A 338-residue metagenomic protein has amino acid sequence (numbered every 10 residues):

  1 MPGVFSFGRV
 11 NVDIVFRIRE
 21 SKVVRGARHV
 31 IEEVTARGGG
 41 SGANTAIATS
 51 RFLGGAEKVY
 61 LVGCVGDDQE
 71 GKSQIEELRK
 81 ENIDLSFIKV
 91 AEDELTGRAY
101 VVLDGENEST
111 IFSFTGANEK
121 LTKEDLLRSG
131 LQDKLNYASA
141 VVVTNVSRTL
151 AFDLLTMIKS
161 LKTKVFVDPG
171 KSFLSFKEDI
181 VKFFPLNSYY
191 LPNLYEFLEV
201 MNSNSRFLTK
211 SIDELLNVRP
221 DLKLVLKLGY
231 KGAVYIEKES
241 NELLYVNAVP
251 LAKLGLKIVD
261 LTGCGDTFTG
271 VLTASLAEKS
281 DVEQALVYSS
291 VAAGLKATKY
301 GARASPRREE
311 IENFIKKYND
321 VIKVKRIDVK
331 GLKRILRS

Functional and structural regions predicted by a protein language model:
M1-C64, Q69-S73, K80, G255-I258 (+1 more regions): Glycine-rich phosphate/adenosyl-contacting loop at the front of the ribokinase-like
M1-V4, L174, L208-S338: Conserved phosphate-binding/catalytic region of the ribokinase-like
T49, N193, G265: Short, conserved phosphate/pyrophosphate- and ester-handling motifs at nucleotide-, phospho-/glycolipid
S50-G54, K159, A277: Gly/Ala-rich phosphate-binding loop of Rossmann-like dinucleotide-binding domains, activating on the conserved
E77-E94: A glycine-rich helix N-cap at a beta->alpha junction
V90-E92, V101-S139, T144-N145: Conserved phosphate-binding/catalytic loop of the ribokinase/pfkB sugar-kinase fold
S139-D213, Y230-A233, K238: Conserved beta-alpha-beta core of the PfkB/ribokinase-like small-molecule kinase fold
